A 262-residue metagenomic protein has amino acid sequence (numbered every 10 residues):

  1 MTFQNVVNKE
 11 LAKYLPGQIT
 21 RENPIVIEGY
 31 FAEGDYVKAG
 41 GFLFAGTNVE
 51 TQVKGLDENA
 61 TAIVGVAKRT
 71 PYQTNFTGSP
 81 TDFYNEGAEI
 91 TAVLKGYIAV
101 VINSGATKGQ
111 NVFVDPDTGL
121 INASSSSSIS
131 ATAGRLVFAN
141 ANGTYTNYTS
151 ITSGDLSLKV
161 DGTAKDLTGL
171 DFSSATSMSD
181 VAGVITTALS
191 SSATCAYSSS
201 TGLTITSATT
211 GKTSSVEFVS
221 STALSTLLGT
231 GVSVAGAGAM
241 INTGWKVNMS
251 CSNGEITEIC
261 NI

Functional and structural regions predicted by a protein language model:
M1-A133, S233-I262: Surface-exposed, low-hydrophobicity beta-strand/loop segments enriched in small/polar/acidic residues
V101, T107-F113, S127-A131, R135-M240: Extended, beta-strand-rich, solvent-exposed assembly scaffolds of outer structural proteins
